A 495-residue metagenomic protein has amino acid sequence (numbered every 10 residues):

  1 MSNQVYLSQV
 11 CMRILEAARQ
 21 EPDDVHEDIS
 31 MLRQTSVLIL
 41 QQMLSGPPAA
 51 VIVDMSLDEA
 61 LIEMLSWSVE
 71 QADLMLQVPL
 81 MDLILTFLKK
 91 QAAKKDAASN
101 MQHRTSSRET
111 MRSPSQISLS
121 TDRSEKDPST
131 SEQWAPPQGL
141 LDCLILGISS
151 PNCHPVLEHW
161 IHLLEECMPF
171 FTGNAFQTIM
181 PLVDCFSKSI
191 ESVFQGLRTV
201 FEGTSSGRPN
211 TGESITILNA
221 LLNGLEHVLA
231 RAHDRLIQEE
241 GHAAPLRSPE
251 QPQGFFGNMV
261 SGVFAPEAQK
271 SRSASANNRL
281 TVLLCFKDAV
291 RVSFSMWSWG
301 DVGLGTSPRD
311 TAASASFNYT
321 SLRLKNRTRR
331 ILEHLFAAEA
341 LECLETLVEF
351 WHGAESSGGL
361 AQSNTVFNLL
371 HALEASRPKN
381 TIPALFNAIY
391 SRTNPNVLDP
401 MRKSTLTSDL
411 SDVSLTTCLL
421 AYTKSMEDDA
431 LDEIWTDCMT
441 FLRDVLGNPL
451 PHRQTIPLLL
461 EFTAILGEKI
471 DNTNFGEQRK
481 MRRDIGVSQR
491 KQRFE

Functional and structural regions predicted by a protein language model:
M1-Q9, E21-R33, L44-L76, Q91-P137 (+12 more regions): HEAT/armadillo-like alpha-solenoid scaffolds in large eukaryotic assembly and transport factors
W67, D82-K89, L146, S150 (+3 more regions): Ordered, helix-dominated protein-protein interaction surfaces in large eukaryotic regulatory proteins
I190-F194: Extended charged low-complexity segments that act as oligomerization/scaffolding linkers
